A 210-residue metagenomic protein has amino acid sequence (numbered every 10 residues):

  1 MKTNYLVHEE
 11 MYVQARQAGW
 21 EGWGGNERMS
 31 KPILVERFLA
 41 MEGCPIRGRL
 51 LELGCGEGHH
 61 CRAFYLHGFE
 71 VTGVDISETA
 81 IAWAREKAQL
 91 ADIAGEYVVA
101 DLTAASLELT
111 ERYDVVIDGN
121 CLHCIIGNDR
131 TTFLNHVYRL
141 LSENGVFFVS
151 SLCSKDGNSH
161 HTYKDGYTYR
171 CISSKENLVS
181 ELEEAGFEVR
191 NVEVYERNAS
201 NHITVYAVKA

Functional and structural regions predicted by a protein language model:
M1-R47, L51, G56-L109, I125-T132 (+2 more regions): Class I (Rossmann-like) S-adenosyl-L-methionine-dependent methyltransferase catalytic domain, capturing the SAM-binding
I117: A conserved beta-strand element that flanks and buttresses the S-adenosyl-L-methionine
N120-C124: Short catalytic micro-motifs in class I SAM-dependent methyltransferases
